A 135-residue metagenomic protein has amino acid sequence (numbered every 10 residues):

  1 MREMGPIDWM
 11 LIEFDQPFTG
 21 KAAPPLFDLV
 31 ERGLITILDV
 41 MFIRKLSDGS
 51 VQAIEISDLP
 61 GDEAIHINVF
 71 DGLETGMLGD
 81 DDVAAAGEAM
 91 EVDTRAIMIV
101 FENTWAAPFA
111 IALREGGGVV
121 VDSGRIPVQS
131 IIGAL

Functional and structural regions predicted by a protein language model:
M1-A96, N103-L135: Positively charged, small/polar-rich N-terminal and surface patches that mediate targeting and assembly and bind
